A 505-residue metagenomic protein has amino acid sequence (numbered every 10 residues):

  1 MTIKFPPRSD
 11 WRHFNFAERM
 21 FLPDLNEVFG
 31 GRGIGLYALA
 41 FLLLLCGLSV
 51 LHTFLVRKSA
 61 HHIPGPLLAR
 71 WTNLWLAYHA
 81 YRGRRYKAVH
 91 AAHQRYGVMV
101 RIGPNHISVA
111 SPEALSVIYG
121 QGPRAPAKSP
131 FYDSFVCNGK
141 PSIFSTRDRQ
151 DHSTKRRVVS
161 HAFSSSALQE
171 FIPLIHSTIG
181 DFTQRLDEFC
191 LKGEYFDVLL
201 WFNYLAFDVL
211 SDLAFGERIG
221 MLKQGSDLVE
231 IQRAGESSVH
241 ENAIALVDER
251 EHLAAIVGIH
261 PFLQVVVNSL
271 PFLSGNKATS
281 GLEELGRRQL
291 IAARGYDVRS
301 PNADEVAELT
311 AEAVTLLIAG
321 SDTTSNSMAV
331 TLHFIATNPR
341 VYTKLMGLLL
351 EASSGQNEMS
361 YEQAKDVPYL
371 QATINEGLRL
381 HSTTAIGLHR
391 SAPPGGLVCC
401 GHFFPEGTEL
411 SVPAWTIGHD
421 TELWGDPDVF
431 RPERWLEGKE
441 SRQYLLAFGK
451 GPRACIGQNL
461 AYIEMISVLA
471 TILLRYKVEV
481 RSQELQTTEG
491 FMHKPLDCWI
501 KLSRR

Functional and structural regions predicted by a protein language model:
T2-T154, H176-R185, L205, A278-E284 (+5 more regions): N-terminal membrane-proximal hinge/A-helix region immediately C-terminal to the signal-anchor transmembrane segment
A60-P64, Y81-G83, S165-Q169, Y361-P368 (+1 more regions): Conserved, non-catalytic sequence blocks in retroelement Pol enzymes and Pol-derived host proteins
L68, I172, H176, Q232 (+7 more regions): Cytochrome P450 I-helix active-site segment
A127-V136, E170-N326, K344: Cytochrome P450 heme-thiolate monooxygenase catalytic core
R157, V314, A319, S360-K365 (+3 more regions): Cytochrome P450 heme-thiolate "Cys pocket" and heme-binding signature region
Q184, L191, R218-I219, P339-Y342 (+3 more regions): Cytochrome P450 heme-binding "Cys pocket" and the immediately downstream C-terminal segment
T323-A336, V468: Short, small-residue alpha-helix embedded
P393, V398, V412-G438: Conserved cytochrome P450 K-helix/beta-meander segment immediately N-terminal to the heme-binding cysteine loop
